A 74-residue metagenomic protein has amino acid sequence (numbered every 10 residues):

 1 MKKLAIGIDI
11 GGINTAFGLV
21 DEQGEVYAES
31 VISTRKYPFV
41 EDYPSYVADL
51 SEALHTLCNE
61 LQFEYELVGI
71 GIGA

Functional and structural regions predicted by a protein language model:
M1-L4, E60: Short, Lys/Arg-enriched, disordered terminal segments
L4-Y46, Y65: Short glycine-rich, Thr/Ser-proximal phosphate-binding strand/loop in the N-terminal lobe of ATP-dependent enzymes
I13-T15, A53-L54, V68-I70: Short amphipathic alpha-helical surface micro-motifs
S45-E60: Short, well-ordered amphipathic alpha-helical segments that serve as non-catalytic structural scaffolds within diverse
E60-A74: Short beta-strand-loop/turn "lid" adjacent to the catalytic site in phosphate-handling enzymes
